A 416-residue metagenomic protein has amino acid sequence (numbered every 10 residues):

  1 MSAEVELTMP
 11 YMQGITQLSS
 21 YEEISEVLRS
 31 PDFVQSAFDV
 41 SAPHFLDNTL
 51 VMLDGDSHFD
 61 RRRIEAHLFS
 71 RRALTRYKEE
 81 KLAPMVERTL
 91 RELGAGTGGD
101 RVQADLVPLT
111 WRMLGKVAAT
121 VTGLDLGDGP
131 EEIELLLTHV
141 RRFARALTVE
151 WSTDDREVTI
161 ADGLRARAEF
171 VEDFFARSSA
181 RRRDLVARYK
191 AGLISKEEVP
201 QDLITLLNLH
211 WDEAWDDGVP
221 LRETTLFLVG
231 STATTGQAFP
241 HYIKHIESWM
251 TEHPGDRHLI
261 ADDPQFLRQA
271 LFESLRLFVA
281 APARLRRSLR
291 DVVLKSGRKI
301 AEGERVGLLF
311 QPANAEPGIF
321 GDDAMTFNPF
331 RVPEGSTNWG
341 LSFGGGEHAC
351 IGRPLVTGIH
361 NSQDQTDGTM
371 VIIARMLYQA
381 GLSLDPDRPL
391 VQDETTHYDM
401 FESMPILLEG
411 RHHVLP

Functional and structural regions predicted by a protein language model:
M1-S41, W339: N-terminal membrane-proximal hinge/A-helix region immediately C-terminal to the signal-anchor transmembrane segment
D32, L309-S336, F343: Conserved cytochrome P450 K-helix/beta-meander segment immediately N-terminal to the heme-binding cysteine loop
Q35-V40, D47-H67, R71-L82, L126-L135: Cytochrome P450
R76-T234: Cytochrome P450 heme-thiolate monooxygenase catalytic core
L221-L259, G352-G381: Cytochrome P450 catalytic-core helices
A261-R298: Conserved cytochrome P450 K-helix E-x-x-R motif and the immediately C-terminal K′/meander segment
A283, G297-A315, F327: A translation/RNA-centric and nucleic-acid-associated enzymatic feature enriched in Class II aminoacyl-tRNA synthetases
F330-M404: Cytochrome P450 heme-thiolate "Cys pocket" and heme-binding signature region
